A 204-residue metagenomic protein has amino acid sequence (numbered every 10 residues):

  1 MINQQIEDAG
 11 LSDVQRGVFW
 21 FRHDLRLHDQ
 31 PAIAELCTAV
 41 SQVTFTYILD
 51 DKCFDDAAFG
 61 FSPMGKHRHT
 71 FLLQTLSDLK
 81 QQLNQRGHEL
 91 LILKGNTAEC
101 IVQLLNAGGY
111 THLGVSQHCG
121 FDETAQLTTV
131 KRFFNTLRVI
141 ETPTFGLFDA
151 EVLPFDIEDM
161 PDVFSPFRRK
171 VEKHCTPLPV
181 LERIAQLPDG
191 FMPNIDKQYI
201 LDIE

Functional and structural regions predicted by a protein language model:
M1-I184: Trp/Phe/Arg-rich N-terminal binding region typifying the photolyase-homology
K173-E204: Catalytic cores of enzymes that engage adenine nucleotides and/or redox cofactors via long glycine-rich, Lys/Arg/His
